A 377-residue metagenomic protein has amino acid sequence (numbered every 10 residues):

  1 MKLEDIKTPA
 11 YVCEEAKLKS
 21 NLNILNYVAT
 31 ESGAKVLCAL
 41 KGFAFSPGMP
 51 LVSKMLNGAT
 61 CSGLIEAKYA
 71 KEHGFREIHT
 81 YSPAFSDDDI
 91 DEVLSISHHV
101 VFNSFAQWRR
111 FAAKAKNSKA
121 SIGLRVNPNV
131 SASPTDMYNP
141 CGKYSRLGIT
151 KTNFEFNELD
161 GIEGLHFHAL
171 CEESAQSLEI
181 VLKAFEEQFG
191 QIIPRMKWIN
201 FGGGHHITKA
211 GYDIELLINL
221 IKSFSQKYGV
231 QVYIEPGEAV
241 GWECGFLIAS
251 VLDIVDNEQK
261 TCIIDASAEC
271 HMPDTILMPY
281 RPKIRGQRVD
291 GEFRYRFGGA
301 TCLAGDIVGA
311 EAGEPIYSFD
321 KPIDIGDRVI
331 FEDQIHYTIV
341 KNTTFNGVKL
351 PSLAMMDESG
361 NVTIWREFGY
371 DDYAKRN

Functional and structural regions predicted by a protein language model:
M1-C13: Generic N-terminal amphipathic, Lys/Arg-enriched alpha-helix
A34-W198, L220: Active-site-proximal beta-alpha core segment in soluble small-molecule metabolic enzymes
C38, A59-C61, T80, V101-S104 (+7 more regions): General beta-strand structural signal in soluble alpha/beta enzymes
A169-L170, I199-T208, P236-E238: Glycine-rich beta-strand-to-loop/alpha-helix junction loops that act as flexible
E179-A184, D213-N219, A249, E314: Charged helix-capping and loop-helix junction motifs
L220, P236-N377: Charged (often Lys/Glu-rich) extended helix/loop segments that serve as interaction or gating elements
